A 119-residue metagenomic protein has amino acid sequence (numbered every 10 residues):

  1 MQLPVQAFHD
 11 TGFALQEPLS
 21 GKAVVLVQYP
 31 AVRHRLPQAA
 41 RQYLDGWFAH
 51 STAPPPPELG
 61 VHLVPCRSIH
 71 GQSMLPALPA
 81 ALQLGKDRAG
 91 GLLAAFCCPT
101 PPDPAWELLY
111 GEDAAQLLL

Functional and structural regions predicted by a protein language model:
M1-L119: Pepsin/retropepsin-fold aspartyl endopeptidases
